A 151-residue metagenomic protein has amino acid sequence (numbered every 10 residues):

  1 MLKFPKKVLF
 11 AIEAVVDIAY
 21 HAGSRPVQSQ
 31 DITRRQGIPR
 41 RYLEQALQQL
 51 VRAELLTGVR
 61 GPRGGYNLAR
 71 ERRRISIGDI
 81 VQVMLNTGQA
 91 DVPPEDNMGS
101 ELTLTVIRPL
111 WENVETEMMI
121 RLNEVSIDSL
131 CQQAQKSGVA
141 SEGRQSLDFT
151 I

Functional and structural regions predicted by a protein language model:
M1-A14: Short alpha-helical segments that sit at the start of domains
K6, R72-D96: Conserved segment of winged-helix/HTH DNA-binding domains
V27-G37: A short alpha-helical element within helix-turn-helix/winged-helix DNA-binding domains across DNA-binding proteins
R34, V51-R52: Alpha-helical residues within the helix-turn-helix
R41: Key DNA-contact positions within bacterial/archaeal DNA-binding proteins
L55-A69: Beta-hairpin "wing" of winged helix-turn-helix
D96-I151: C-terminal regulatory/oligomerization modules of transcriptional regulators
